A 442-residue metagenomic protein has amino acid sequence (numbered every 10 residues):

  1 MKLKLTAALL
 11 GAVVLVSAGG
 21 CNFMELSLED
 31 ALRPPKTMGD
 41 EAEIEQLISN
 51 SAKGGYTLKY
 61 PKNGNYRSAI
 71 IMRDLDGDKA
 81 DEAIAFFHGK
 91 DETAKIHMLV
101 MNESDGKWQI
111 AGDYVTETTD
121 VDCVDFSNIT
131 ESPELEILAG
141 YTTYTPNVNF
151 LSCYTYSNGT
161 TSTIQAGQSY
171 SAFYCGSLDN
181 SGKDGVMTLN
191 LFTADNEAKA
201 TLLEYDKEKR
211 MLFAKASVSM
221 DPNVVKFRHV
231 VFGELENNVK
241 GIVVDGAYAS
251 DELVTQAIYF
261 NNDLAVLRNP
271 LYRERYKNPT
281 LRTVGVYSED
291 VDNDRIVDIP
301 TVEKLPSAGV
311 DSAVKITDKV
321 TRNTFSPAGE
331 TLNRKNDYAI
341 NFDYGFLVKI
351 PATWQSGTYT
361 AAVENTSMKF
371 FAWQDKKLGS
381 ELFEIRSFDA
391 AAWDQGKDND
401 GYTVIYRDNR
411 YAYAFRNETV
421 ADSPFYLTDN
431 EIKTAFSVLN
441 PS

Functional and structural regions predicted by a protein language model:
K2-L26: Sec-dependent N-terminal signal peptides of Gram-positive bacterial secreted proteins and lipoproteins
K4-T6, A412, E418: Small/flexible residues
G19-V363, F371-W373, A392-Q395, G401-Y413 (+1 more regions): Beta-propeller-forming repeat regions
F371-L378, R416-A421: Secondary-structure transition/turn motif
Q374-A392: A short acidic-to-branched-hydrophobic micro-motif
T419-S442: C-terminal partner/receptor-binding element of secreted or periplasmic proteins
